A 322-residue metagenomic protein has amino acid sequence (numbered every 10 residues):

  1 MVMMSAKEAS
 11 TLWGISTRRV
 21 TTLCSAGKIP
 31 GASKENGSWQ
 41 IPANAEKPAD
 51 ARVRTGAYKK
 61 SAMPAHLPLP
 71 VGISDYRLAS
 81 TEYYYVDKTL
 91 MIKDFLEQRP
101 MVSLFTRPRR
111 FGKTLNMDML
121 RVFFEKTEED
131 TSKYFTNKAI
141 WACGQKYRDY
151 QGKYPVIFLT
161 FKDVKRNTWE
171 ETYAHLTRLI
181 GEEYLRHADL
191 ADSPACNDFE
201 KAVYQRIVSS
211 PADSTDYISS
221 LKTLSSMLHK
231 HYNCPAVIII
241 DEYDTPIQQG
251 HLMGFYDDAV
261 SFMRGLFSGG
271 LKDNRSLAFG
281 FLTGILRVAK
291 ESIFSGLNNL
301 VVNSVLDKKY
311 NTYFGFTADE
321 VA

Functional and structural regions predicted by a protein language model:
M1-R19: Polyanion-binding surface elements
V2-M3, L23-A26, S61: Intrinsically disordered, charged low-complexity linkers and terminal tails that flank or connect structured domains
M4, S38-N44: Short, structured motif recognition centered on aromatic/hydrophobic residues
E8, A45, E242: Ca2+-coordinating acidic residues in Ca2+-binding motifs
G14-Q40: Major-groove DNA-recognition helix of helix-turn-helix-type DNA-binding domains
A43-A62: A short, Lys/Arg-enriched interface patch at domain edges and termini
S61-A322: Phosphate-binding site recognition
